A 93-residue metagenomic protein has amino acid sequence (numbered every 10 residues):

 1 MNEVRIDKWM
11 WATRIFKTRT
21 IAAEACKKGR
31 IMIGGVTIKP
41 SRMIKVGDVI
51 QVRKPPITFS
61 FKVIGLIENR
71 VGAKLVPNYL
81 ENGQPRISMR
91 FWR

Functional and structural regions predicted by a protein language model:
N2-K8, T20, E24, M32 (+1 more regions): Strongly charged
K28: Small cofactor-carrier domains centered on a conserved lysine used for covalent cofactor attachment
